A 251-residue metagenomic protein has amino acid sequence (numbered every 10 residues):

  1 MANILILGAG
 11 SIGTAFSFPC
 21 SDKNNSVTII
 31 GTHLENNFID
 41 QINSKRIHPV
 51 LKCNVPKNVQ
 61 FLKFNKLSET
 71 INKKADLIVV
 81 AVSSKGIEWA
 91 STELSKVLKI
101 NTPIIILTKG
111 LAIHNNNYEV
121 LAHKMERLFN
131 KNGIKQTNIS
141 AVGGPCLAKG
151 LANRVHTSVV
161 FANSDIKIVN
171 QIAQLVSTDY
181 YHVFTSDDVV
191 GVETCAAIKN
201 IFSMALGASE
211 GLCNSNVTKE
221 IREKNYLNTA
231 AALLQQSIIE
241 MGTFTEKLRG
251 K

Functional and structural regions predicted by a protein language model:
M1-N54, V59-K63, H114: NAD(P)+-binding Rossmann beta1-loop-alpha1 motif at the extreme N-terminus of oxidoreductases
A2-N3, T102, T157: Nucleotide donor/acceptor-binding cores
G8, I30-G31, V82, T108 (+2 more regions): Short beta-strand/turn micro-motifs composed of small residues that flank or help shape donor/cofactor-binding pockets
G10, T14, T32, N36 (+10 more regions): Electropositive phosphate-/nucleotide-binding environments in soluble metabolic enzymes
G31-I39, N65-K74, G110-Y118, E210-K219 (+1 more regions): Short, charged helix-to-loop "capping" segments that act as catalytic/coupling loops
R46, M125-F129, T245: Conserved hydrophobic residues forming the short capping helix/wall of the S-adenosyl-L-methionine
K57, F61-S68, N72-R154, I172: Rossmann-like NAD(P)(H) cofactor-binding subdomain of soluble oxidoreductases
V97, K131-N138, H156-K251: Internal alpha-helical scaffold of NAD(P)-dependent oxidoreductase catalytic cores
